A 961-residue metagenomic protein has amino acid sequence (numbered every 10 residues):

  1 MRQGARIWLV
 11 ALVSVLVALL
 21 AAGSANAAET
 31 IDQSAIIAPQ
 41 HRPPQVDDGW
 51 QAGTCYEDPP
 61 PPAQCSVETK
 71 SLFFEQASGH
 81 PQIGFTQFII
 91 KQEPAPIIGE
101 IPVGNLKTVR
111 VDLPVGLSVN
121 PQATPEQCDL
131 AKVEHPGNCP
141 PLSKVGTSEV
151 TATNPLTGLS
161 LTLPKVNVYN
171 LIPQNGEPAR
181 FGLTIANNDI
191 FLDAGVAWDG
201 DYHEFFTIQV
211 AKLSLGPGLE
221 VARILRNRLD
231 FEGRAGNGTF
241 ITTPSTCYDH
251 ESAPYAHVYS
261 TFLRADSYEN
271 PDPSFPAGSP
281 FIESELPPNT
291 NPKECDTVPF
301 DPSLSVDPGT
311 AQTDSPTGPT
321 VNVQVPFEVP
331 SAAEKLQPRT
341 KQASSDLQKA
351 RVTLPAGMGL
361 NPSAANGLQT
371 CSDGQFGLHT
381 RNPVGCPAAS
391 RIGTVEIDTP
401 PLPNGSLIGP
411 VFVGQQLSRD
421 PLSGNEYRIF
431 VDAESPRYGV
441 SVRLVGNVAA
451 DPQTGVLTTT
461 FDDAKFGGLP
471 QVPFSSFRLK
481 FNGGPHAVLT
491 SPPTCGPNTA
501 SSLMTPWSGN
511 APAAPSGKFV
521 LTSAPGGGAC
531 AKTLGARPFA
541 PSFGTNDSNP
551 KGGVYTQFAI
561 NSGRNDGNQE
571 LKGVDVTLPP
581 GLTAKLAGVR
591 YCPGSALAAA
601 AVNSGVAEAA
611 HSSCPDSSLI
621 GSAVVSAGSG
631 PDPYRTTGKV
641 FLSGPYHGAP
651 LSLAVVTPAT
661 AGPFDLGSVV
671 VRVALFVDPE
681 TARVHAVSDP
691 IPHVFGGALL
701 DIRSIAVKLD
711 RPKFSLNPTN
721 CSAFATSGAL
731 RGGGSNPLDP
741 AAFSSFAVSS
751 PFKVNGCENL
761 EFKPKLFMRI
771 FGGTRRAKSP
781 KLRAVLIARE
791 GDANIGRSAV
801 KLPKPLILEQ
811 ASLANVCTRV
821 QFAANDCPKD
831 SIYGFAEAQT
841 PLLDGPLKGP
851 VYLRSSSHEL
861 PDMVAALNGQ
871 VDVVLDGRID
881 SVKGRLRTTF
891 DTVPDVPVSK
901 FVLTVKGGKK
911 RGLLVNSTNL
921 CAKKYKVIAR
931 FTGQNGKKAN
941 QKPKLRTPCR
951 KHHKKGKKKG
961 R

Functional and structural regions predicted by a protein language model:
M1-L12: Bacterial N-terminal signal peptides that target proteins for export
V10-A21: Bacterial N-terminal signal peptides
A22-N26: Bacterial Sec-dependent signal peptides at the C-terminal "C-region" and cleavage site
A27-R961: Ser/Thr/Pro/Gly-rich, low-complexity intrinsically disordered stalk/linker tracts of secreted and surface-exposed
